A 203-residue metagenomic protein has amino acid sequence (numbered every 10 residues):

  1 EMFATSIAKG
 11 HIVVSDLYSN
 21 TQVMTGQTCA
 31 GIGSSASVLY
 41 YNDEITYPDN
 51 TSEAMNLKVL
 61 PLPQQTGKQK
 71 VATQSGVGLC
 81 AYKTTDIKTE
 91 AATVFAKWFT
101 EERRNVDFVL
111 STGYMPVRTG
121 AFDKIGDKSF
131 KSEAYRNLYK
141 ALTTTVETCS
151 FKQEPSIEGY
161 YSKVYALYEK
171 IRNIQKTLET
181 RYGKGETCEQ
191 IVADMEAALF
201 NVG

Functional and structural regions predicted by a protein language model:
E1-Y47, L62, E90: Extracytoplasmic ligand-binding clamshell segments of periplasmic binding protein
A4, N20, M24, V38 (+6 more regions): Extracytoplasmic/secreted envelope proteins and their assembly/folding machinery, especially bacterial periplasmic
A4-K9, T46-T119: Extracytoplasmic/periplasmic substrate-recognition and gating elements
M24, Q74-L79, S150-F151: Flexible glycine/proline-enriched surface loops and loop-helix/loop-strand junctions
G31, R104-D107, V202: Secretory-pathway/luminal and periplasmic proteins that interact with or process carbohydrate-rich
E44-S52, L178-G183: Alpha-helix termini
A121-E154: An extracytoplasmic/periplasmic, membrane-proximal ligand-sensing/linker region
T143-G203: Conserved C-terminal helix/tail region of periplasmic/extracytoplasmic solute-binding proteins
